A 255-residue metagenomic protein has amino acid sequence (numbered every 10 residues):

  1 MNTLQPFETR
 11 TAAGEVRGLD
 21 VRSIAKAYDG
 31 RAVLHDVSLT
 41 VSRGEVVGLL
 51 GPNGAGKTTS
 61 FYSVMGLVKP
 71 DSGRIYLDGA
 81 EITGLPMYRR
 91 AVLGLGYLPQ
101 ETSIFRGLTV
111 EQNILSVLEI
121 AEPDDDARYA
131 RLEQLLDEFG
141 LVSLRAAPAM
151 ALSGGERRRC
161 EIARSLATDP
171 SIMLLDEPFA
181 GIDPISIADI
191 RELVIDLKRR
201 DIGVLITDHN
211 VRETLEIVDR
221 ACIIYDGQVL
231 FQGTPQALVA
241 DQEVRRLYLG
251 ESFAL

Functional and structural regions predicted by a protein language model:
L50-P52: The feature captures the beta-strand-to-loop junction immediately N-terminal to the Walker
E81-E101, D125-Y129, R145, R199 (+1 more regions): ABC ATPase NBD coupling module
L115, D126-L144, R191-I195: Conserved ABC ATPase "signature" region
P148-L152, E156: Conserved ABC ATPase signature
D169: Conserved catalytic motifs of ABC-family nucleotide-binding domains
M173-E177: Catalytic Walker B motif of ABC-type/P-loop ATPase nucleotide-binding domains
